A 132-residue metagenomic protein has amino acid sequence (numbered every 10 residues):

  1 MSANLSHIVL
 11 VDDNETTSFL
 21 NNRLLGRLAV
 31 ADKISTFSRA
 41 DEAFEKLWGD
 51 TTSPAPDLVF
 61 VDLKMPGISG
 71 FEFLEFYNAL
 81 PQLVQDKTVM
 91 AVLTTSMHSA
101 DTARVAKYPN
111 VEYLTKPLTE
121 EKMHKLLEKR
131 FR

Functional and structural regions predicted by a protein language model:
S6-T16, N21-L25: Conserved acidic segment of CheY-like receiver
V11-D12, F37, V59: Conserved sequence signature across two-component system core domains
T36-G49, G70: Helix N-cap/capping motif at the beta->alpha junctions
E45, F71-V84: Short amphipathic alpha-helix used as the core "switch/output" element in two-component signaling
T52-F60: Active-site beta3 strand of CheY-like receiver
M65: Receiver (REC) domain active-site loop signature in two-component systems and cognate sites in sensor histidine kinases
E72, Q85-K87, A91, S96-L114: Alpha4 helix (beta4-alpha4-beta5 surface) of REC/receiver domains from two-component response regulators
L118-L127: C-terminal output helix
